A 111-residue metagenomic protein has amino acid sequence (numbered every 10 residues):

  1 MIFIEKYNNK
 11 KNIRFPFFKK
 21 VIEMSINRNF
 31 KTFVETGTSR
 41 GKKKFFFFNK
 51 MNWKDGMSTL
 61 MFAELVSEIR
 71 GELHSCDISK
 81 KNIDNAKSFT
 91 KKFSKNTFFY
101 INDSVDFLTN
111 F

Functional and structural regions predicted by a protein language model:
M1-F111: A short alpha-helical cap/connector motif
